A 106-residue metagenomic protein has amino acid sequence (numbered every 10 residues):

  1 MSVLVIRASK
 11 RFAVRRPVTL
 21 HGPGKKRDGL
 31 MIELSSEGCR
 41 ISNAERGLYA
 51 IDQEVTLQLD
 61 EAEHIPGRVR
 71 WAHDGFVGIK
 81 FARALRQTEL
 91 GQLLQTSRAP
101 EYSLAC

Functional and structural regions predicted by a protein language model:
M1-C106: Structured alpha-helical
